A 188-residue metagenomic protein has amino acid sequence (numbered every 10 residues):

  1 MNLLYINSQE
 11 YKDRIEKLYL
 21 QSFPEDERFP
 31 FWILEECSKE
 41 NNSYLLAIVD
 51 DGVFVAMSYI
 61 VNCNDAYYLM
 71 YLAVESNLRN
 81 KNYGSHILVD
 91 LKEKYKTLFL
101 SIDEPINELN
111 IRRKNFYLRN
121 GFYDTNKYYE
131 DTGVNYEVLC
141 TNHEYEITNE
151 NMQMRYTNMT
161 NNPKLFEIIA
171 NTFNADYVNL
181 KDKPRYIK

Functional and structural regions predicted by a protein language model:
M1-W32, E150-N158, K164-A175: Short amphipathic alpha-helix that is part of the acyltransferase structural core
S22-L45, V49: Active-site rim helix/loop that mediates acceptor-substrate recognition in acyltransferases
E36-E40, E108, Y129-G133: A short beta-turn/loop motif at secondary-structure boundaries
A47, G52-N62, A66-A73: Conserved beta-strand in the GNAT
V74, N80-E93: Conserved acetyl-CoA-binding loop-helix of GNAT-fold acetyltransferases
L88, K94-E108: Conserved GNAT acetyl-CoA-binding A-motif
P105-K127: Conserved active-site alpha-helix within GNAT-family acetyltransferase domains
E130-K188: C-terminal "cap" of GNAT-fold acetyltransferases
